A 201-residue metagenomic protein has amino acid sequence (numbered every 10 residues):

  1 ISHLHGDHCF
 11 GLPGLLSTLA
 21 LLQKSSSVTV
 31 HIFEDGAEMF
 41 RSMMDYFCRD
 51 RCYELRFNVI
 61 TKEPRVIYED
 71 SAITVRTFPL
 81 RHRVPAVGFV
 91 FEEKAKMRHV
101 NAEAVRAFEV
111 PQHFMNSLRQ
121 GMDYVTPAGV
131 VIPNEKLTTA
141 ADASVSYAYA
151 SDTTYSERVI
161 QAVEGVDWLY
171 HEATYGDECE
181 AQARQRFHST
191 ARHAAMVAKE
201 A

Functional and structural regions predicted by a protein language model:
I1-H31, V59-T61: Active-site metal-binding motif and surrounding structural segment of the metallo-beta-lactamase
H8-G11, M39-S42, R158: Phosphate- and divalent-cation-binding pockets in alpha/beta enzyme and binding domains that engage nucleotide-derived
G14-S17, L21, S42-D45, M196: Short, well-ordered alpha-helices that flank and scaffold nucleotide-derived cofactor binding pockets
L15-T18, F47-R49, G165-D167, R186-H188: Glycine-rich, phosphate-binding/catalytic loops in enzymes
T29, E54-R56, T74: Conserved beta-strand segments of alpha/beta enzyme cores
E34-A37: Conserved Walker A/P-loop ATP-binding site and its immediately adjacent core in helicase/helicase-like ATPase domains
F47-T61: A glycine-rich helix N-cap at a beta->alpha junction
T61-A201: Metal-dependent phosphodiesterase/nuclease catalytic metal-binding core
